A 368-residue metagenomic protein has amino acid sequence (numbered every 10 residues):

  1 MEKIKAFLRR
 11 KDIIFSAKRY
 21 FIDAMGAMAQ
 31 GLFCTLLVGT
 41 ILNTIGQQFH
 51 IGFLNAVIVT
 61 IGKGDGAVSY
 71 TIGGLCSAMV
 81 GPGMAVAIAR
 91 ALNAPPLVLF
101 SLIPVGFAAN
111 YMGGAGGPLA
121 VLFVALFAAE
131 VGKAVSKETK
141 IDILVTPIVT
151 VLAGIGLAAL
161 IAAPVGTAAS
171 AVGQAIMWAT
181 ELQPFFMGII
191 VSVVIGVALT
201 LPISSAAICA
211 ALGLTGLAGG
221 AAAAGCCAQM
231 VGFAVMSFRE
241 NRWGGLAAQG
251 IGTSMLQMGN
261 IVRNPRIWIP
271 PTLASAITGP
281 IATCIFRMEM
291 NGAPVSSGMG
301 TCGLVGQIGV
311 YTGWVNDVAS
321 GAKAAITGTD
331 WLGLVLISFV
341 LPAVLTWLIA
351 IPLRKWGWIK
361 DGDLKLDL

Functional and structural regions predicted by a protein language model:
M1-L368: Pore-lining transmembrane helices
